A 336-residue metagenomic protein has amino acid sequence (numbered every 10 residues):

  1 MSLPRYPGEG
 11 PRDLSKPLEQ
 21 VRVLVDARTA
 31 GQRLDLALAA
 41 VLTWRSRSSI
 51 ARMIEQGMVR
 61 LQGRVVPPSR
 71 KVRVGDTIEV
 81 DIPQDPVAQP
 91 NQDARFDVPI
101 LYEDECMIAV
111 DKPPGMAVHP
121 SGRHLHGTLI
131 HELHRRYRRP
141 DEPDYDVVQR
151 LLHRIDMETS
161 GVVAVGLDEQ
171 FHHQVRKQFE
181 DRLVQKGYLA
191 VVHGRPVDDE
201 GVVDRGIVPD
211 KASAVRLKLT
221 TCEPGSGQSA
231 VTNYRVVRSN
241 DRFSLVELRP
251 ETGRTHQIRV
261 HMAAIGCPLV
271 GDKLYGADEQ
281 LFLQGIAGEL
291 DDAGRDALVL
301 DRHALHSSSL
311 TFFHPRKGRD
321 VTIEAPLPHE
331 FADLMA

Functional and structural regions predicted by a protein language model:
M1-A336: RNA pseudouridine synthases
